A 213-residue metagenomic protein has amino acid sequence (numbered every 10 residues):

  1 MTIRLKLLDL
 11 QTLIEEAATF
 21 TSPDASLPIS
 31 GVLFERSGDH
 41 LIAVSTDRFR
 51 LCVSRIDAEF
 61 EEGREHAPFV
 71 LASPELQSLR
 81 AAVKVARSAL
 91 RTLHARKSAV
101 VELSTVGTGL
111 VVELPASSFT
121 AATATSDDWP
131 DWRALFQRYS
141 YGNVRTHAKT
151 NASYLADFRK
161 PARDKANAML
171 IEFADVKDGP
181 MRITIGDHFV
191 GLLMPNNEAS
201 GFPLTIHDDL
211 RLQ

Functional and structural regions predicted by a protein language model:
M1-Q213: DNA polymerase processivity clamps
